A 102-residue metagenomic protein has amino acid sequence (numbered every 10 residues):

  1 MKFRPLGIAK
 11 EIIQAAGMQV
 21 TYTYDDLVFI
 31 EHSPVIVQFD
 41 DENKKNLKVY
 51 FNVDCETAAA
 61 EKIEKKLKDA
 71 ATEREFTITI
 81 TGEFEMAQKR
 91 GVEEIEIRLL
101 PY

Functional and structural regions predicted by a protein language model:
M1-I8, A59-I63: Short amphipathic alpha-helical segments
R4-V20, A71: Amphipathic alpha-helical segments
K10, A15, S33-I36, A60: Intrinsically disordered, low-complexity regions
I12, V37, K66-A70: Generic hydrophobic, helix-prone segments enriched in Leu/Val/Ile
A15-T23, T77-T81: Short secondary-structure junctions
Q19-Q38: Ser/Thr-rich, low-complexity intrinsically disordered terminal regions
E42-Y102: C-terminal basic regulatory modules in eukaryotic proteins
